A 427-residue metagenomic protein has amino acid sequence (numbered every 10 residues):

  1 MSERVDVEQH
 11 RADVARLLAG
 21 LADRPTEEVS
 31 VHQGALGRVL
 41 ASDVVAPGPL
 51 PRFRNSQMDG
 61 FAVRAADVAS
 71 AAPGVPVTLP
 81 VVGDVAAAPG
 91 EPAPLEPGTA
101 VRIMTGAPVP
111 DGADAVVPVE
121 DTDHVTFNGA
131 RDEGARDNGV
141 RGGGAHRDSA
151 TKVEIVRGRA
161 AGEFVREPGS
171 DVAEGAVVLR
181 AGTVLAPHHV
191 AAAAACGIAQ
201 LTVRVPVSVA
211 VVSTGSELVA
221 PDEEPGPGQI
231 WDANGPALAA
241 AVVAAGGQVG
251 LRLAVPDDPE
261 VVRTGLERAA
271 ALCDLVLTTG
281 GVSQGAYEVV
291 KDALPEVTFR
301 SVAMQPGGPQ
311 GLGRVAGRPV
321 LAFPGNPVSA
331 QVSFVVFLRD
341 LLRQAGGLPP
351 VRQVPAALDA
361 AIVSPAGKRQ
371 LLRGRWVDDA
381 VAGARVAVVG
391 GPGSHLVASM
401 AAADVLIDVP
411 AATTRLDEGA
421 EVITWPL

Functional and structural regions predicted by a protein language model:
M1-V75, R102, N128-H146, E167 (+1 more regions): Short, low-complexity N-terminal leaders and the immediately following helix N-cap/first helix
S2, V44, A62-P256, R385 (+3 more regions): Short, glycine/charged-enriched hinge/interface segments at domain edges or termini
S2-E8, A199-F323, P327-S333, Q344: Helix-rich terminal scaffold detector
V5, Q9-A12, E27-S30, G34 (+24 more regions): Conserved active-site and cofactor/substrate-binding residues in soluble primary-metabolism enzymes
V14-R24, C196-A199, L218, A241 (+8 more regions): Change "in soluble alpha/beta enzymes" to "in soluble alpha/beta proteins
E28-Q33, S42, N55, A88 (+2 more regions): Flexible glycine/proline-rich
S56, E96, V117, A271 (+1 more regions): Structured loop/turn residues at beta-strand edges in well-structured enzyme cores
